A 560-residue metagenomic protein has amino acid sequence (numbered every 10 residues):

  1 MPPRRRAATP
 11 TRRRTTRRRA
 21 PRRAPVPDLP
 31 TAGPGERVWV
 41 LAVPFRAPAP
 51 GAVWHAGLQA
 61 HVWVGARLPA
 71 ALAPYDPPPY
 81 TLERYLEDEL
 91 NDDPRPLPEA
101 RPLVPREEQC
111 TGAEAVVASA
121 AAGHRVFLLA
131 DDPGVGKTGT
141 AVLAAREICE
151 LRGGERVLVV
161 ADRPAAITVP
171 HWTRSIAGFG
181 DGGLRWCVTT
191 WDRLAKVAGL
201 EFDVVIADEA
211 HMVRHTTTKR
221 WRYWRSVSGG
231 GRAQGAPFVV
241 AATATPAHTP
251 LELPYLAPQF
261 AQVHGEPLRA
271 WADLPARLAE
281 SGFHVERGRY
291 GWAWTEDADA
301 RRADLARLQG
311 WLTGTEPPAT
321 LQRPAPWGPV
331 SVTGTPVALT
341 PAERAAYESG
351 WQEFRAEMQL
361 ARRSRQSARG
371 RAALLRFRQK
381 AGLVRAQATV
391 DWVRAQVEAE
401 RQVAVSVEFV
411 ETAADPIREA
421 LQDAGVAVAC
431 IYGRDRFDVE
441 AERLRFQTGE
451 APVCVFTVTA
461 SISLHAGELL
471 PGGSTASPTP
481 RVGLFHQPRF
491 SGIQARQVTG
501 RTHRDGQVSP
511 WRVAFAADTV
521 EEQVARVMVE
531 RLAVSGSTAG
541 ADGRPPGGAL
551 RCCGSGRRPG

Functional and structural regions predicted by a protein language model:
M1-P98: Accessory DNA-engaging acidic/polar modules
D88-L128: Conserved pre-motif I regulatory segment
H124-A144: Walker A/P-loop
T138-A145, G153-I176, A247-E252, E408-A414: Conserved Walker A/P-loop ATP-binding site and its immediately adjacent core in helicase/helicase-like ATPase domains
P164-W186, F260-V263: Conserved helix-turn-beta segment of the N-terminal RecA-like "Helicase ATP-binding" lobe in SF1/SF2 helicases
T190, A427-A525, R531: Conserved RecA-like P-loop NTPase helicase motor core
V204, W221-P324, V508: Conserved P-loop NTPase motor "coupling/switch" region that bridges the ATPase
Q322-A427: Conserved helicase/translocase motor-coupling segment
